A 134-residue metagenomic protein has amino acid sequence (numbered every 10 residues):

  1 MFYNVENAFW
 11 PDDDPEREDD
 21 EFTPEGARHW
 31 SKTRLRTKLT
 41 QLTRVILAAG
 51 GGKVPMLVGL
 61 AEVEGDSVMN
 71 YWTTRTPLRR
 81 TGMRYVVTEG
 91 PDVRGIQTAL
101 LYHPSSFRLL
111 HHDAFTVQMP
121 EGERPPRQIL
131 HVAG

Functional and structural regions predicted by a protein language model:
M1-R80, R84-I96: N-terminal, active-site-proximal structural segment of metallo-dependent hydrolase catalytic domains
F2, Y102-H103, G134: Hydrophobic side chains in beta-strands
F9, S106-R108, R124-G134: Beta-strand-turn-beta hairpins that frame and shape the catalytic cleft of phosphate-ester-processing enzymes
V63-E64, V93-H111: Conserved beta strand-loop-helix elements of the APE1-like EEP
G82-Y85, H111-Q118: Short Pro/Gly-enriched beta-strand edge/turn motifs at strand-loop
P91-V93, M119-R127: A short catalytic or substrate-binding loop motif that flags glycine-/basic-rich loops and adjacent residues that bind
